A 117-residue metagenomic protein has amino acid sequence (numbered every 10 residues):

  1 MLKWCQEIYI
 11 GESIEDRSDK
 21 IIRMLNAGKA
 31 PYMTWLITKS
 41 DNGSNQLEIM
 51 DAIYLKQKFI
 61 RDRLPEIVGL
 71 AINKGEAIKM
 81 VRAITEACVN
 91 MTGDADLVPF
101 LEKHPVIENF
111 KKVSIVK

Functional and structural regions predicted by a protein language model:
M1-N42: Short S/T/G/P-rich N-terminal loop/turn motif that feeds into the first structured element of a domain
Q6, D19-I22, M50, I78-T85 (+1 more regions): Generic detector of well-ordered alpha-helical segments enriched in charged/polar residues, highlighting helical
G11, S40, A52-I53, L70 (+1 more regions): Compositionally biased, intrinsically disordered low-complexity segments
R23, K58-I60, E102: Hydrophobic alpha-helical segments, principally membrane-spanning helices and signal/leader peptides
A27, L55, R82-N90: Short, intrinsically disordered, mixed-charge
G28-E66: Short aromatic-glycine-(Arg/Gly/Cys) micro-motifs in beta-strand/loop hairpins
L64-I67, I72-A87: A short, charged, amphipathic alpha-helix used as a generic interaction element across diverse proteins
C88-K117: Charge-dense polyanion-binding interfaces
